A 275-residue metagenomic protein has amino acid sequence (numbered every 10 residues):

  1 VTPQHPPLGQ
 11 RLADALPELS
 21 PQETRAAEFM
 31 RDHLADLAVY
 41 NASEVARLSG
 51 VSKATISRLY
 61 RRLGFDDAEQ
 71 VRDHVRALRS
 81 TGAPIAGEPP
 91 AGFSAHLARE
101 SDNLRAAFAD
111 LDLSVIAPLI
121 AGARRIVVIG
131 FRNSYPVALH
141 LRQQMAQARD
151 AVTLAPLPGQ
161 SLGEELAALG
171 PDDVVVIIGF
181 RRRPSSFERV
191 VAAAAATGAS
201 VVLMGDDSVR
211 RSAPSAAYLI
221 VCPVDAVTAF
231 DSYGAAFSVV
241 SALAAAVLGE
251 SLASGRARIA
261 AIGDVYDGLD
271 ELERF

Functional and structural regions predicted by a protein language model:
P3-V115: HTH-adjacent hinge/linker in prokaryotic transcriptional regulators
F93, D112, S134, A195 (+1 more regions): Residue-level recognition of alpha-helical structural elements
A121-V239, A244-L248: Glycine-rich phosphate-binding loops that contact phosphosugars or nucleotide phosphates
E250-F275: Internal, active-site/partner-interface "lid" segment
